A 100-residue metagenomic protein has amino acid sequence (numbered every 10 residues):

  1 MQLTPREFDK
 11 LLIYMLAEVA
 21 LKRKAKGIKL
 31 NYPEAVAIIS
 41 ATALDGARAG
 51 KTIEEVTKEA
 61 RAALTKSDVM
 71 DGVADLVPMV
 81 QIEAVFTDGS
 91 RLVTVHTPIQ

Functional and structural regions predicted by a protein language model:
M1-Q81, V85-Q100: Non-transmembrane, aqueous-exposed alpha-helical and coiled segments at domain scale
